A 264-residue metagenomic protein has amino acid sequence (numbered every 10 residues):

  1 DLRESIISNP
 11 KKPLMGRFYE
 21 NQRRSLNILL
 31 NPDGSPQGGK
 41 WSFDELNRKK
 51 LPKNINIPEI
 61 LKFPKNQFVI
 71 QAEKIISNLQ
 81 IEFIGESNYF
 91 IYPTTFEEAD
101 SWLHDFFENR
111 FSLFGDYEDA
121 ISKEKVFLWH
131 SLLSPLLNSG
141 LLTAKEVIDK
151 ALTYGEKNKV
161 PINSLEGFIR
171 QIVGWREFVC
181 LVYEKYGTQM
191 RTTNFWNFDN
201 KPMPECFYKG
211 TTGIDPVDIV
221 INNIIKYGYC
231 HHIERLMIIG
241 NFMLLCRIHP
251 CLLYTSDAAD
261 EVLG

Functional and structural regions predicted by a protein language model:
D1-Y92: Beta-rich, aromatic/charged-enriched effector core domains that present basic-aromatic interfaces for binding
L51-S139: Structured, charged N-terminal subsegments at the starts of enzyme catalytic cores and at intra-chain domain/subunit
A99, A144, E234-R235: Hydrophobic (often cysteine-bearing) scaffold residues that line and stabilize catalytic clefts of nucleotide/cofactor
E108-C230: Gly/Thr-rich phosphate-binding loop signature of adenosyl cofactor/nucleotide-binding cores
I219-L253: Conserved catalytic-core segments centered on acid/base and nucleophilic motifs
Y254-G264: Single conserved hydrophobic/aromatic residue that forms the stacking wall/gate of nucleotide- or nucleobase-binding
